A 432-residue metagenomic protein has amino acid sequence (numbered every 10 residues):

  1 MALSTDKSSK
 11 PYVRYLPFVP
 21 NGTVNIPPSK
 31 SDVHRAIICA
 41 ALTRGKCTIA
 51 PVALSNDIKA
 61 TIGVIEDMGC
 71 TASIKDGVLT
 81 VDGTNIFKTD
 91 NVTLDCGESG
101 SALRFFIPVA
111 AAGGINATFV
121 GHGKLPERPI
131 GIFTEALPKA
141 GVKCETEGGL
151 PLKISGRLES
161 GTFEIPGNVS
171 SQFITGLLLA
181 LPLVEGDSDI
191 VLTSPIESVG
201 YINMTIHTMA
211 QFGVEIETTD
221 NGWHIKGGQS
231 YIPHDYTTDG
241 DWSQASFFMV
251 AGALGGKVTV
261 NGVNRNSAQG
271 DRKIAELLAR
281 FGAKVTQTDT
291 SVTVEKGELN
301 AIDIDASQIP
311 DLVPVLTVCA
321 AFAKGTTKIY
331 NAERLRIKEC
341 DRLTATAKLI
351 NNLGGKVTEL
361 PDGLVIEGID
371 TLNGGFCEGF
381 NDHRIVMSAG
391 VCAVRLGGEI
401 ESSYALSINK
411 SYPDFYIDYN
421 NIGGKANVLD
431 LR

Functional and structural regions predicted by a protein language model:
M1-R432: Structural preference for solvent-exposed beta-strand-turn elements and adjacent flexible terminal/loop segments within
